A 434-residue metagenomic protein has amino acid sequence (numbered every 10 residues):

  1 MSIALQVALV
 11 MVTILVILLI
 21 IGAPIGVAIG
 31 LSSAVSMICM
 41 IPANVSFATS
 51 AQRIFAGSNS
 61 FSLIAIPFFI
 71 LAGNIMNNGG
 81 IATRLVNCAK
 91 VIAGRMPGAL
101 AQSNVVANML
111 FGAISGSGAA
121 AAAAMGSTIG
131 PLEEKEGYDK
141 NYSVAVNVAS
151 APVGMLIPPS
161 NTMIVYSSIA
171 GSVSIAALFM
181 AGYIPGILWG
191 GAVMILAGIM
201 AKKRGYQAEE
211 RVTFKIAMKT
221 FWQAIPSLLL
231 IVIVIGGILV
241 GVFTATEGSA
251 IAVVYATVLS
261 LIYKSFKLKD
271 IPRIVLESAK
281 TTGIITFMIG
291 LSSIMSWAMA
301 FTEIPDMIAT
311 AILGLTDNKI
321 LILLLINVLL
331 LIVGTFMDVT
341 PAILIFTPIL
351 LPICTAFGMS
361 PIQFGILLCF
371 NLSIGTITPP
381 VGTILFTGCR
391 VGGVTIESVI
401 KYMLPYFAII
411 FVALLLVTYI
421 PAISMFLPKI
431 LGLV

Functional and structural regions predicted by a protein language model:
M1-V434: Alpha-helical transmembrane segments of multi-pass membrane transport proteins
